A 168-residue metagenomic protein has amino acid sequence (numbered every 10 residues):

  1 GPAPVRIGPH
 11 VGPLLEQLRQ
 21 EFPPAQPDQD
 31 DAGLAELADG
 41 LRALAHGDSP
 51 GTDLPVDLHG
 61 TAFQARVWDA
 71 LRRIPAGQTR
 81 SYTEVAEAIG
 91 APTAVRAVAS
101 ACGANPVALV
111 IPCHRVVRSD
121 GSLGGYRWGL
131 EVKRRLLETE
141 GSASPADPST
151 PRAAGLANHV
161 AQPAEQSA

Functional and structural regions predicted by a protein language model:
G1-P92, T139-A168: Basic nucleic-acid-binding alpha-helical/helix-turn surface characteristic of O6-alkylguanine DNA
T93-R134: Short glycine/serine-rich loop segments
